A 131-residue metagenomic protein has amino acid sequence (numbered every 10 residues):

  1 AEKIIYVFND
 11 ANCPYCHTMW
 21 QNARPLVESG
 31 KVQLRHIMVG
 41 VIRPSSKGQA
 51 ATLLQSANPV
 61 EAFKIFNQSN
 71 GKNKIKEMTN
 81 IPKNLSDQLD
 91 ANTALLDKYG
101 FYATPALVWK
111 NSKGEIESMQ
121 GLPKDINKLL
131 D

Functional and structural regions predicted by a protein language model:
K3-A11, H17-I81, D97, F101-Y102 (+1 more regions): Structural alpha/beta surface segment adjacent to cysteine/selenocysteine redox centers across thiol/disulfide enzymes
C16-H17, S86: Short alpha-helix boundary/capping motifs
K72-D131: C-terminal cap of thioredoxin/glutaredoxin-like
